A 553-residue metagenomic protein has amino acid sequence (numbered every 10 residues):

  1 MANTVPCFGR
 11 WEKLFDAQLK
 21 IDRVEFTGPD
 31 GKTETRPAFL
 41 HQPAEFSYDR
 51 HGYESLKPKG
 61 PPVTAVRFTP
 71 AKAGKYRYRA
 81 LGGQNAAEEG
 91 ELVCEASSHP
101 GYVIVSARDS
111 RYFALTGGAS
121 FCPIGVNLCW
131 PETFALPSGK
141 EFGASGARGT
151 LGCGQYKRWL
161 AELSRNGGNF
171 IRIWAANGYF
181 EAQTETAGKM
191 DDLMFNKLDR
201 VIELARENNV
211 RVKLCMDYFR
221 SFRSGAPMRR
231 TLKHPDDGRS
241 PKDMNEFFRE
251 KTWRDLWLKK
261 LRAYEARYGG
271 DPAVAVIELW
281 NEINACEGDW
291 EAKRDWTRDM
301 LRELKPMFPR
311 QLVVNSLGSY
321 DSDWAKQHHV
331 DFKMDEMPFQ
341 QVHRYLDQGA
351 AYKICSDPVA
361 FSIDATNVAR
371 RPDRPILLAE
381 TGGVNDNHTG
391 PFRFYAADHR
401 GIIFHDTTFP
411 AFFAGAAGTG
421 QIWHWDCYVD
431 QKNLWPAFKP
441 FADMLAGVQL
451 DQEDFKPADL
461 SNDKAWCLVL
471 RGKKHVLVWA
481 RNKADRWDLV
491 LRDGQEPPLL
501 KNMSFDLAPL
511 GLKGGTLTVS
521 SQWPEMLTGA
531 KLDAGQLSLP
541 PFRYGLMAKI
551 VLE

Functional and structural regions predicted by a protein language model:
M1-A17, G52-G60, R486-L500: Extracellular ectodomain segments of secreted/surface proteins
M1-K32, R36-A44, V93-E95, D459-V469: Non-catalytic, glycine-rich low-complexity segments
A2-N3, I21-D22, R374-L377, G383-D386 (+2 more regions): Aromatic- and carboxylate-lined catalytic core of secreted/periplasmic carbohydrate-active enzymes
P6, K57-P61, T69-A73, R471 (+2 more regions): Surface-exposed coil/turn segments at beta-strand junctions on protein surfaces, enriched
D30-S55, V519-Q536: Solvent-exposed beta-strand/loop surfaces of large extracellular or lumenal domains
E34, L40-S110: Extended acidic/polar, glycine-enriched regions that form or flank non-catalytic beta-rich accessory modules
G83, S97-F339, H343-A351: Active-site mouth of glycoside hydrolases
K259, A266, I283-L445, P498-L499: Extracellular glycoside hydrolase catalytic/binding regions
